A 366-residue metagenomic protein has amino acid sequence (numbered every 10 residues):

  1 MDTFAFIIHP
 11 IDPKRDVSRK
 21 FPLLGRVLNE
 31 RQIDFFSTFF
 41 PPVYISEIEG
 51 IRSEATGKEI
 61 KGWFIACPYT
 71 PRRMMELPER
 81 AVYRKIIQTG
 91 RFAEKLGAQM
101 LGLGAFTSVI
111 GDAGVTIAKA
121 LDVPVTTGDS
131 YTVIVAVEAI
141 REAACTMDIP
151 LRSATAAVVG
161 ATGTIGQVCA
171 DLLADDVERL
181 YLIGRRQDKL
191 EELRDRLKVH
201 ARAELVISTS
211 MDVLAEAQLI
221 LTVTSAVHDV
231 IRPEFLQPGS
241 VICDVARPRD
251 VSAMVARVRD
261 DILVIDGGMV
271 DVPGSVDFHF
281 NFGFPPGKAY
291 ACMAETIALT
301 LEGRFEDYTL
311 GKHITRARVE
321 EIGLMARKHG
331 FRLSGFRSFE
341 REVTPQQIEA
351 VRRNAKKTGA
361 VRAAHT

Functional and structural regions predicted by a protein language model:
D2, F6-I7, D12, S18-G25 (+6 more regions): Adenosine-phosphate binding glycine-rich loop
V17-G25, A113-A120, E192-V199, M254-R257: Short, aromatic/basic amphipathic alpha-helical patches
R52-L151, F278-P286, A294, E302: Glycine/serine-rich phosphate-binding loop and adjoining beta1-alpha1 elements at the start of nucleotide-handling
R91, D171, P233-E234: Alpha-helical segments flanking ligand/cofactor-binding loops in enzyme cores
A105-S108, S130-Y131, R185, R247 (+1 more regions): Short, ordered loop/turn segments at secondary-structure junctions
S108-D112, Q187-E192, D250-A253: Short, charged/polar "capping" segments at the starts of alpha-helices and the immediately preceding loops
C145-L219: Glycine-rich phosphate/diphosphate-binding loop of Rossmann-like nucleotide-binding domains
H200-S275: Rossmann-like adenosine-cofactor binding region
